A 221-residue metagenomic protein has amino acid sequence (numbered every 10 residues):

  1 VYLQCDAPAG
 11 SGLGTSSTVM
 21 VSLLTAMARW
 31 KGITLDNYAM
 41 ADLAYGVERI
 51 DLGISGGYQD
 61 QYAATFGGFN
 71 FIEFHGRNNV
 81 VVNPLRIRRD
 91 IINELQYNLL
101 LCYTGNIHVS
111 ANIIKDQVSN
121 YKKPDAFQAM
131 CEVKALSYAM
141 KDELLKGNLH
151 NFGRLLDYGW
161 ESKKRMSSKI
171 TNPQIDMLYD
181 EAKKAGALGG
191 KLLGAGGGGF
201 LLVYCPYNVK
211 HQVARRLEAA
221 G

Functional and structural regions predicted by a protein language model:
V1-A9, L43-G46: Glycine- and acidic-rich phosphate- and metal-coordinating loops
A7, L13, I72: Short clusters of hydrophobic/aromatic residues that line enzyme substrate/ligand-binding pockets
S11-G14, S167: Short helix-coil transition sites and intra-membrane helix breaks within transmembrane domains of multi-pass
L13-I33: DPxDG-like acidic metal-binding loop motif
I33, N37, D42-S55, Q59-K191 (+1 more regions): C-terminal nucleotide
G198: Glycine-rich active-site/cofactor-binding loop and its immediate structural neighborhood
